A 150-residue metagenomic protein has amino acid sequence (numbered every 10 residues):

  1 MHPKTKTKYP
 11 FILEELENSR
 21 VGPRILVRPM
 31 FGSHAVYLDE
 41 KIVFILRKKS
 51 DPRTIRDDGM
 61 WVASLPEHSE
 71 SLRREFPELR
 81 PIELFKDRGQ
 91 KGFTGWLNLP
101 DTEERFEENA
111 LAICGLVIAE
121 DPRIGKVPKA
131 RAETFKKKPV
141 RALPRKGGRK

Functional and structural regions predicted by a protein language model:
M1-E15: Short, compositionally biased leader-like segments
E14-Y37: Charged, well-structured alpha/beta interaction segments
R20, I55, K91-G92: A generic structural signal for short, non-catalytic loop/turn and secondary-structure boundary residues
R24, G59, W96: A residue-level signal for beta-strand positions that form part of recognition/binding surfaces within mature
M30-G32, V36-K86: Short, conserved beta-strand/beta-arch hydrophobic-aromatic motifs that form part of recognition grooves or interface
G32-D39, V43, F93-L99, T134-K136: A short beta-strand-loop-alpha-helix capping motif that often carries His-Thr
S64-T134: Short, structured beta-strand-loop surface elements
V127-K150: Intrinsically disordered, polybasic Lys/Arg-rich low-complexity tracts
